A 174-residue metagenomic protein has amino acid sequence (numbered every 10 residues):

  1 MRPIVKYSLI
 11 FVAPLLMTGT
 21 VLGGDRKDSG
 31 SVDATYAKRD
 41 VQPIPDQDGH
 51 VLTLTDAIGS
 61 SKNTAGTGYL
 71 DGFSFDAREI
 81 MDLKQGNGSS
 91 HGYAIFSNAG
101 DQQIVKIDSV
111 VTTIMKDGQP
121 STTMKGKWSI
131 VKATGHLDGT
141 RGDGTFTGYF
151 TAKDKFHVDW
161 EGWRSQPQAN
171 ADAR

Functional and structural regions predicted by a protein language model:
M1-L9: Bacterial N-terminal signal peptides that target proteins for export
L22-R174: Beta-strand-enriched cores of mature, soluble protein domains
